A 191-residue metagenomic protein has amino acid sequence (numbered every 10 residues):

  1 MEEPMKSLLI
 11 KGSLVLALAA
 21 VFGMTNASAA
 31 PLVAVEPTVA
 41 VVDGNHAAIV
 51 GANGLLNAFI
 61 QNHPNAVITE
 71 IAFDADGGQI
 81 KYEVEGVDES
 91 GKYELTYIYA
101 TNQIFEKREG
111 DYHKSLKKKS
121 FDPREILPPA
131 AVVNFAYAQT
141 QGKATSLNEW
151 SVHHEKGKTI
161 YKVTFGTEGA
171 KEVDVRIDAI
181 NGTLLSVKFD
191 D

Functional and structural regions predicted by a protein language model:
E2-D191: Long, terminal "pre-/pro-" and other extracytoplasmic accessory regions that lie outside the mature folded/catalytic
